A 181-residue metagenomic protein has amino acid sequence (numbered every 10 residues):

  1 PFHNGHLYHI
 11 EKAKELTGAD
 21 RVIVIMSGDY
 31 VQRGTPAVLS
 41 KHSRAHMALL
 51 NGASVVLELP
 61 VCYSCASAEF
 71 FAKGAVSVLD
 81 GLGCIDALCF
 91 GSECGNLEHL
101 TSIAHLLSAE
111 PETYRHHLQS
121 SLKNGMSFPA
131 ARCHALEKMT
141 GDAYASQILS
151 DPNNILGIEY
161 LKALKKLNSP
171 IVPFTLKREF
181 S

Functional and structural regions predicted by a protein language model:
P1-R44: N-terminal catalytic cores of NTP/NDP-binding nucleotidyl/phosphoryl-transfer enzymes
H3, A48, L161: Divalent metal-coordination and catalytic microenvironments
K14-E15, L49, V76, D80-G81: Non-catalytic positions within long, well-ordered alpha-helices that form the structural scaffold/packing of enzyme
D20, S54, D86: Receiver (REC) domain switch/active-site residues of two-component response regulators
A45-P60: A glycine-rich helix N-cap at a beta->alpha junction
E58-S181: Active-site cores that bind ATP or allylic diphosphates and position pyrophosphate for catalysis
